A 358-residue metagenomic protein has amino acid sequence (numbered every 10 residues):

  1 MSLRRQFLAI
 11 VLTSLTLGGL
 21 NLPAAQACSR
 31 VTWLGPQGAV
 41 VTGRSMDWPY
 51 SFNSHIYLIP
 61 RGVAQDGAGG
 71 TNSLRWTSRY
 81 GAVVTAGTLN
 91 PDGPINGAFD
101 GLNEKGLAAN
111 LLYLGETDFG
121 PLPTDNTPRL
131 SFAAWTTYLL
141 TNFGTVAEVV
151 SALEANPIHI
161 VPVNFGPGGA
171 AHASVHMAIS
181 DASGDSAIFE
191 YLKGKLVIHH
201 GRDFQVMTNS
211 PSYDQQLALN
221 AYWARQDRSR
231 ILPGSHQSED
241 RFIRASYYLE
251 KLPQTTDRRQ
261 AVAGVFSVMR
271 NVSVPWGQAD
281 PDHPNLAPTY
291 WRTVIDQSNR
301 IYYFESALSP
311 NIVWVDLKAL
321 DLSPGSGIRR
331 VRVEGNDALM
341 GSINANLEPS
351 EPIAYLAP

Functional and structural regions predicted by a protein language model:
M1-V11: Bacterial N-terminal signal peptides that target proteins for export
A9-G19: Bacterial N-terminal signal peptides
Q26-V41, P49, H55, Q65-A68 (+4 more regions): C-terminus-biased signal that marks the final domain/tail of proteins
A27-T127, I160, M340-S342, N346: A contiguous strand-loop segment
V41-G43, A108-L111, A178-S180, I188 (+1 more regions): Structural recognition of the beta-strand scaffold that forms the well-ordered cores of secreted hydrolase catalytic
W48-Y50, G115-T117, G194-L196, L308-I312: Short, surface-exposed beta-strand-loop junctions and turns on beta-sheet-rich folds
N126-P162, R258-S267: Proteins synthesized as precursors that undergo proteolytic processing into mature forms
